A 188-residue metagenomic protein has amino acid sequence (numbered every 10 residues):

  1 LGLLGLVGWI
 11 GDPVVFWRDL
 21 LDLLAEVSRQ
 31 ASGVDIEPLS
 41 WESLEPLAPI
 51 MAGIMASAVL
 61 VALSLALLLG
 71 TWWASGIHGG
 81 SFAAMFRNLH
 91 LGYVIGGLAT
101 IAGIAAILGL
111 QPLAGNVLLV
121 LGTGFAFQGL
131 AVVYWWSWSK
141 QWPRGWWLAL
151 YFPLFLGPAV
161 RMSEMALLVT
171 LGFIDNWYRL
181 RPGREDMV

Functional and structural regions predicted by a protein language model:
L1-D12, M51-L67, H90-G103: Alpha-helical transmembrane segments of multi-pass integral membrane proteins
G2-L4, L98-A106, Y151-A159, N176: Aromatic-anchored segments of alpha-helical transmembrane domains
L4-M51: Membrane-interface interhelical loops and short interface/amphipathic helices in multi-pass inner-membrane
V34-S64, S139, M162: Hydrophobic alpha-helical transmembrane segments
A56-W73, L121, F125-G129: Hydrophobic, lipid-facing residues on alpha-helical transmembrane segments of integral membrane proteins
G70-H78, Y134, W138: Membrane-water interface at transmembrane helix exits
G79-Y134: Small-residue-rich helix-loop
Q111, L118-V188: Long, positively charged, glycine-interspersed low-complexity recognition regions
